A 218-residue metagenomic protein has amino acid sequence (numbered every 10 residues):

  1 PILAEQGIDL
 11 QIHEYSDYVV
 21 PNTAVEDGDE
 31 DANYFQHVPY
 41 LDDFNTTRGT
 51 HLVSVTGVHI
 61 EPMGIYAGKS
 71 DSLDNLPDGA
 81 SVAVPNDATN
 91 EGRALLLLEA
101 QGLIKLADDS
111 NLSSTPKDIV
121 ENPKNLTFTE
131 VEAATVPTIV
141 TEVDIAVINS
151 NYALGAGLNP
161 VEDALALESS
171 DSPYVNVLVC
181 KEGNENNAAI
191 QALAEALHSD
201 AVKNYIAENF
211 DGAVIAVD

Functional and structural regions predicted by a protein language model:
P1-D9: Short, polar/charged alpha-helical segment
I12-T23, N111-T138: Short helix-initiation/N-cap motifs at beta->coil->alpha
Y18-G49, D71, A153-G157: Pocket-flanking alpha-helical
E26-Q36, A80, L103, K124-T127 (+1 more regions): Alpha-to-beta junction loops
D43-V55, K69-S70, E142, V147 (+1 more regions): Ligand-binding "clamshell"
V55-I104, K203: A conserved helix-loop-strand patch within extracytoplasmic ligand-binding domains of the periplasmic binding
P62-L73, V175-N187: A bilobed periplasmic-binding-protein/Venus flytrap-type ligand-binding module shared by bacterial periplasmic
N90-E99, L197-V217: Periplasmic-binding protein-like
